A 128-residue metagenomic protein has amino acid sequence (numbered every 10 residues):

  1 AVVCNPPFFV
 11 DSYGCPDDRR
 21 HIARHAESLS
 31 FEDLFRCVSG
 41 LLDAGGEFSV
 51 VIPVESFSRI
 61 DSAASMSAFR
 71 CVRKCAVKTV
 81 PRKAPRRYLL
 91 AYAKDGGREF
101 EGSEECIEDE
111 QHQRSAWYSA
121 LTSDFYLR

Functional and structural regions predicted by a protein language model:
A1, P6-C37: Mobile active-site "lid"/loop adjacent to the S-adenosyl-L-methionine
N5-F8, V54, G96: Short, flexible active-site-adjacent loop segments at beta-strand->alpha-helix junctions, enriched in small/polar
P7, S12, H21, A76-T79 (+2 more regions): Residue-level preference for alpha-helix termini and adjacent loops
A23-E27, P81, Q111: Alpha-helix initiation/capping motif
A26-S30, R73-A76, G96-F100, R114: Glycine-rich loops and low-complexity Gly/Arg-rich segments that provide flexible linkers or classic glycine-based
S28-P85, L89-L90: Conserved Class I SAM-dependent methyltransferase catalytic core
R82-R128: SAM/dcSAM-binding transferase cores
